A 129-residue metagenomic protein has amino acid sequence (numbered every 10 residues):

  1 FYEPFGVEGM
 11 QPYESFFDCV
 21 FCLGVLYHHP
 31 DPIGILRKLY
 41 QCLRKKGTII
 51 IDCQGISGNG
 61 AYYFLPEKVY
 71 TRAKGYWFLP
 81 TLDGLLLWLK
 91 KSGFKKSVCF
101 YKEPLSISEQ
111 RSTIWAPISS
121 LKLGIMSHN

Functional and structural regions predicted by a protein language model:
F1-G9: Conserved SAM-binding strand-loop segment of SAM-dependent methyltransferases
E8-V20: A short acidic, Gly/Pro-enriched loop at the edge of an enzyme's catalytic core that lines a small-molecule cofactor
F17-P32: A short SAM/SAH-binding and catalytic strip from SAM-dependent methyltransferases
I33-T48, G55: A short glycine-rich, Lys/Arg-flanked "PGG" loop and its adjoining helix->strand segment in the class I
K46, S57-N59, L105: Feature marks short, surface-exposed loop/turn motifs that line or immediately flank catalytic pockets and channel
G55-Y76: Short, glycine-/aromatic-enriched active-site segment of Class I SAM-dependent methyltransferases
Y76-F100: Short alpha-helix
K96-H128: Conserved catalytic loop of SAM-dependent methyltransferase domains
